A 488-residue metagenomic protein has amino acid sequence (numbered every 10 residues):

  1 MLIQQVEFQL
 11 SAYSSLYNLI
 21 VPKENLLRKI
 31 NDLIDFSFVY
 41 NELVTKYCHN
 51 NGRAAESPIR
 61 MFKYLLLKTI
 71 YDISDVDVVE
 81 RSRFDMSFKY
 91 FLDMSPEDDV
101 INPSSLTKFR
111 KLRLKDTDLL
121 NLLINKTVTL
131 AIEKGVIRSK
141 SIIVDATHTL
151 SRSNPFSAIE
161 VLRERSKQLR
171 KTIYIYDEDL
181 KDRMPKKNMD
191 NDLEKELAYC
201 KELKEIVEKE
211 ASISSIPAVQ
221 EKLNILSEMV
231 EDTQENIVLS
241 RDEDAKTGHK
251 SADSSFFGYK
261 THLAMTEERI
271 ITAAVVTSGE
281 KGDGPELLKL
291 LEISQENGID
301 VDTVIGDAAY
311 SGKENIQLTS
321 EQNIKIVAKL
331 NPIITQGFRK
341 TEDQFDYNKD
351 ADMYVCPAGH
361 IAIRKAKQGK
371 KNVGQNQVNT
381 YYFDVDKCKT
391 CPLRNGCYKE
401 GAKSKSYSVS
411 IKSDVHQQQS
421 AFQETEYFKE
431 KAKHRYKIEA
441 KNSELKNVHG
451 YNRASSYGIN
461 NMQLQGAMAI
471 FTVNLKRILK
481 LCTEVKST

Functional and structural regions predicted by a protein language model:
M1-R28: Hydrophobic alpha-helical membrane-insertion signals
P22-I34, A432-A440: An acidic intrinsically disordered interaction segment
L26-L66, I70-Y71: Basic, short loop/linker segments at the boundary and entry of helix-turn-helix/winged-helix-like folds
P58-T69, F84-F88, T261-H262, K289-E292: Contiguous, well-ordered alpha-helical segments that form the cores/surfaces of helical PPI scaffolds
F62-Y64, S104-K108: Positions in alpha-helical segments
S74-D77, S82, D98-D99, T107-T488: Anion-binding and metal-coordination hotspots
S87-S105: Short, positively charged loop/turn segments that connect secondary-structure elements
